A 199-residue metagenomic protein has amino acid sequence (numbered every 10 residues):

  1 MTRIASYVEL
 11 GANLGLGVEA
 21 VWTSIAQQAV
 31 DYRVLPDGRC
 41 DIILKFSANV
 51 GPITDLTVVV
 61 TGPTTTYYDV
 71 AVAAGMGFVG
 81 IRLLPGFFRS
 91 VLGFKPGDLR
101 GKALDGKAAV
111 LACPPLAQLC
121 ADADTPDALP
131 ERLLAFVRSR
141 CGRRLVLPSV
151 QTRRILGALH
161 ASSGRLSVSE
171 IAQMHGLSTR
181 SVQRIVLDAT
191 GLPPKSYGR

Functional and structural regions predicted by a protein language model:
M1-T179, A189-S196: Alpha-helical bundle regulatory/interaction domains
I185: Residues within the DNA-recognition helix of helix-turn-helix
